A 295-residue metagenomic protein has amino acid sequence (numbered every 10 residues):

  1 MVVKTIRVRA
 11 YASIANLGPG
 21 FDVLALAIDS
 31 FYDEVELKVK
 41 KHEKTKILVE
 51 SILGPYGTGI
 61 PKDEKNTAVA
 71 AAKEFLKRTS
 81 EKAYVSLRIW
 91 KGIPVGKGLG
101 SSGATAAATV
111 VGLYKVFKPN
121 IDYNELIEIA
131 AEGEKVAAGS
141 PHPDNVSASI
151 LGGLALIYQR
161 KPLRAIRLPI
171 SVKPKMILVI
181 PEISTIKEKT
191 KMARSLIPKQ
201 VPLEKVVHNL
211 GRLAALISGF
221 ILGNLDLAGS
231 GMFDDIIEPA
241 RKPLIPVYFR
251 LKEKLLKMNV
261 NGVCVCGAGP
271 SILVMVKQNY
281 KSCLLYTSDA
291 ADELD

Functional and structural regions predicted by a protein language model:
M1-K97, K115-I121, G152: ATP-binding N-lobe of GHMP and related small-molecule kinases
K44-K46, Y280-L285: Short, conserved charged micro-motifs
G103-I121: Active-site-proximal alpha-helical scaffold in enzymes
Y123-M258, Q278-S282: ATP-dependent small-molecule kinase catalytic core of the GHMP/sugar-kinase superfamily and closely related
P143, V265-P270: Short Gly/Ser/Thr- and Asp/Glu-enriched loop/turn motifs at secondary-structure junctions
M258-C264: A short linear hydrophobic-aromatic micro-motif
L273-K277: Short hydrophobic/aromatic beta-strand micro-patches that form the beta-sheet surface supporting nucleotide- or nucleic
Y286-A291: Conserved small/polar residues in nucleotide/adenosyl-binding loops
